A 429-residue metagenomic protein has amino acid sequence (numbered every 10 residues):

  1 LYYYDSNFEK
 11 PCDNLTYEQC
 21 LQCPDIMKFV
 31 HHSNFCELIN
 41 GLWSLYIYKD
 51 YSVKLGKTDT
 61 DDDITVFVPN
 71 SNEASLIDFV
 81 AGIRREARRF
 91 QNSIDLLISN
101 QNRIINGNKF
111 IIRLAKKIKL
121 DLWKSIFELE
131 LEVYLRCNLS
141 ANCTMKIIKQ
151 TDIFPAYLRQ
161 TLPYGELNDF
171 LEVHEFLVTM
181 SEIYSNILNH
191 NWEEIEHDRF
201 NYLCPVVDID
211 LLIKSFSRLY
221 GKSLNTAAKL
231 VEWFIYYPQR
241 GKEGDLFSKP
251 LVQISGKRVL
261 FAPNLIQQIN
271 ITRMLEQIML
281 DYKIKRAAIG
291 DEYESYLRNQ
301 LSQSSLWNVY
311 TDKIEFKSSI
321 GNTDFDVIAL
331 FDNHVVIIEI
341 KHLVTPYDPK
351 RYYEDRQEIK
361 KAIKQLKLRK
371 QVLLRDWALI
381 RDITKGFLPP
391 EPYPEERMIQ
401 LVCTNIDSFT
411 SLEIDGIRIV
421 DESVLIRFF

Functional and structural regions predicted by a protein language model:
L1-I284, T404-F429: Composition-driven low-complexity segments enriched in polar/acidic and proline residues
L275-F316: Acidic-basic catalytic patches of nuclease active cores, encompassing PD-(D/E)XK and other metal-cofactor nuclease
I284-A288, E315-S318, R351-K361: Short, contiguous acidic/charged loop-to-helix segments that flank catalytic cores in large enzymes
Y310-D332: Active-site metal-binding core of divalent-cation-utilizing nuclease and nuclease-like domains
F316, T323, R375, I406-S408 (+1 more regions): Extended, composition-driven regions rather than compact fold-specific motifs
A329-Y347: Active-site beta-strand-loop-beta-strand hairpin of nuclease catalytic cores that positions key catalytic residues
H342-C403: Catalytic cores of nucleic-acid endonucleases
